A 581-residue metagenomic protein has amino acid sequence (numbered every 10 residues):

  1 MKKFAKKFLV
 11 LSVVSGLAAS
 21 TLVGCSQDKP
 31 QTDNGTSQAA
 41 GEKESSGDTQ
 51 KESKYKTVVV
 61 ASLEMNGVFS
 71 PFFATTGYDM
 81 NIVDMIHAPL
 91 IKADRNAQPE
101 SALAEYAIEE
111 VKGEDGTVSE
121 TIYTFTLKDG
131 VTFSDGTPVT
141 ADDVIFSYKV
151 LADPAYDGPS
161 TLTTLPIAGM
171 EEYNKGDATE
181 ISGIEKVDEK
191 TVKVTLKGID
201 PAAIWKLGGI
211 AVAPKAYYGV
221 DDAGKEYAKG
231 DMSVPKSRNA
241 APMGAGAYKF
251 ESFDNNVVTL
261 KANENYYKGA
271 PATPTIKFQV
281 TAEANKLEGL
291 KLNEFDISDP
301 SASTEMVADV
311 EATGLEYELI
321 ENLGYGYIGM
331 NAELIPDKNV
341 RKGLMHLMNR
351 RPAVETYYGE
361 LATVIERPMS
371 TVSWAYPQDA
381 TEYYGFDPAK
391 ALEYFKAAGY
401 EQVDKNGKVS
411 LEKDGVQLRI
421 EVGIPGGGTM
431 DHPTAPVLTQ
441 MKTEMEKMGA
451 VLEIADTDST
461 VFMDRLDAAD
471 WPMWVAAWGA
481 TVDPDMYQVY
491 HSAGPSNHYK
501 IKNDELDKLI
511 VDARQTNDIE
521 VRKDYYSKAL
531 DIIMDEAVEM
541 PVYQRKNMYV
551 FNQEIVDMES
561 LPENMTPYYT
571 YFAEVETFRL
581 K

Functional and structural regions predicted by a protein language model:
A61-G116, M243: N-terminal lobe/hinge region of extracytoplasmic solute-binding protein
R95, D200, G208-P271, T275 (+2 more regions): Gly/Pro-rich hinge or "lid" segments in bacterial periplasmic/extracellular proteins
T161-G224: Surface-exposed binding/hinge segments that line and control ligand-binding clefts or catalytic entry sites
K236, N256, A262-A308, L323 (+1 more regions): Ligand-site clamp/hinge motif
D337-T443, R579-L580: Append "and occasionally in soluble cytosolic enzymes with long acidic Gly/Pro-rich linkers
V354, K447, V451-F462, Y487-Q553 (+1 more regions): Extracytoplasmic/peripheral linker and loop segments enriched in polar/acidic and small residues with frequent Thr/Pro
A435, V461-Q515, E559-T570: Acidic-aromatic pocket-rim loops
F551-K581: Long beta-strand-rich cores associated with HINT superfamily self-processing modules
